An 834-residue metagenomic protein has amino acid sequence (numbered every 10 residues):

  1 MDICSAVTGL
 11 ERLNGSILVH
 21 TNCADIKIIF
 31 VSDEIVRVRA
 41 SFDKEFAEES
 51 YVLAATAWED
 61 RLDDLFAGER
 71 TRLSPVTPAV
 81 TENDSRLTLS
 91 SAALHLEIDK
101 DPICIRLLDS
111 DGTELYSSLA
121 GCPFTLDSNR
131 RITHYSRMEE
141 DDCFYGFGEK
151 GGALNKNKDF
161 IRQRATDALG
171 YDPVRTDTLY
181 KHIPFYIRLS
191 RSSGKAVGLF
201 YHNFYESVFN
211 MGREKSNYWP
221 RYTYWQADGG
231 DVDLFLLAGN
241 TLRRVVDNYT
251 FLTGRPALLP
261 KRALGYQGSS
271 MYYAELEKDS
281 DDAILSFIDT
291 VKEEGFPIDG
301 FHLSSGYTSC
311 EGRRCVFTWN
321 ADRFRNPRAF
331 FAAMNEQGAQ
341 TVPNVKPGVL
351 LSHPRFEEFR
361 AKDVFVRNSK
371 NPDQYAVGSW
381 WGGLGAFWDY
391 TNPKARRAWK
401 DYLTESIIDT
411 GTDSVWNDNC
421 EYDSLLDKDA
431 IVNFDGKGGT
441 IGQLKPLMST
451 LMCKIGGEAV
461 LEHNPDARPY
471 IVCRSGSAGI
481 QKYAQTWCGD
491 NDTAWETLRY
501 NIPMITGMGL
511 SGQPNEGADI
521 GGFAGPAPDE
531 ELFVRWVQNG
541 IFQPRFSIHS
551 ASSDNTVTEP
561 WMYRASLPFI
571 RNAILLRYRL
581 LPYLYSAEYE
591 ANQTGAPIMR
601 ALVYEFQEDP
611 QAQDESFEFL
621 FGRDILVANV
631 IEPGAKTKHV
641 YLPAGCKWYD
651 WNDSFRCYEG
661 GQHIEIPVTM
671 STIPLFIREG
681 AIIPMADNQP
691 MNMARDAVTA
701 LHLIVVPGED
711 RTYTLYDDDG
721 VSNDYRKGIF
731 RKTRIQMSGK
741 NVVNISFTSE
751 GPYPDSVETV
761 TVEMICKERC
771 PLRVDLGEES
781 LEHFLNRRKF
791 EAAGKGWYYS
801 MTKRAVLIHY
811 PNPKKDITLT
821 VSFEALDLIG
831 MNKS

Functional and structural regions predicted by a protein language model:
M1-P256, K261-A263, Q267-M271, K278-D289 (+10 more regions): N-terminal accessory segment at the very beginning of proteins
G112-S671, I677-R678: Catalytic-domain carbohydrate-binding cleft regions of carbohydrate-active enzymes
